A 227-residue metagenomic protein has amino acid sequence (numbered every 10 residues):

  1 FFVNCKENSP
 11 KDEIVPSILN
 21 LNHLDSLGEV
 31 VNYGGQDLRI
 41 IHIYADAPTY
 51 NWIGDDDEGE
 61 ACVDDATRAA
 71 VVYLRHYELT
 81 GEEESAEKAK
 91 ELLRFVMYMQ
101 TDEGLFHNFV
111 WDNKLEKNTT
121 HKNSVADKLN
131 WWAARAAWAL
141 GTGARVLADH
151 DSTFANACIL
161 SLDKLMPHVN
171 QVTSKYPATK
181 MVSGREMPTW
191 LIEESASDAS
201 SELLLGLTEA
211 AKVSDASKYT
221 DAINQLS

Functional and structural regions predicted by a protein language model:
F2, E7-R68, L79-N123, S152-R185 (+1 more regions): Low-complexity, Ser/Thr/Pro/Gly-enriched N-terminal "stalk/linker" regions
W52, W111, W131-W132, W138 (+1 more regions): A residue-identity detector for tryptophan
D57-V71, E87, E91, S124-A139 (+1 more regions): Aromatic- and histidine-enriched alpha-helix N-cap/loop-to-helix transition segments that scaffold the rims
T67-E83, R135-T153, E202-K218: Well-ordered alpha-helical scaffold segments within catalytic/enzyme domains
E116-V125, G141-A148, R185-I192: Short acidic, glycine/Ser/Thr-rich loop/turn "cap" segments at secondary-structure junctions
R185-S227: Solenoidal tandem-repeat scaffolds enriched in leucines and small polar residues
